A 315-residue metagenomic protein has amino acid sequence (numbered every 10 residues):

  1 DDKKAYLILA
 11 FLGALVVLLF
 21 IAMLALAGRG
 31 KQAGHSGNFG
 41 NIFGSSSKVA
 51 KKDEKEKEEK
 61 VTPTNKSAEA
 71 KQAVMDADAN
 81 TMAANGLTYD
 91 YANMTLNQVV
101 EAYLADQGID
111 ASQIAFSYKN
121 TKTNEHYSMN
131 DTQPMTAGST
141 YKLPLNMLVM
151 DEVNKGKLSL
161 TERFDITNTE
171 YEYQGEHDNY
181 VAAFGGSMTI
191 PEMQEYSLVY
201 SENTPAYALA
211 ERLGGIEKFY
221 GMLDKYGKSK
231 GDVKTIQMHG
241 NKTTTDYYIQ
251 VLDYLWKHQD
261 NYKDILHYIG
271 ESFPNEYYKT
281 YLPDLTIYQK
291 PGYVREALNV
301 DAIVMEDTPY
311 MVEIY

Functional and structural regions predicted by a protein language model:
D1-E54: Gram-positive cell-envelope targeting signals
A50-P134: Beta-lactamase-like hydrolase cores
A84-L96, N168-T169, A182-D264: Active-site-adjacent helix/loop patches that line small-molecule binding or acyl-intermediate pockets
I109-Q113, N130-T132, T136-P144, S159-T161 (+2 more regions): Extracytoplasmic
D110, M150-E162, G214-G221, K225-G231 (+2 more regions): Bacterial peptidoglycan biogenesis and beta-lactam-recognition machinery
K119-T121, T169, S197-S201, L209-R212 (+4 more regions): Active-site-proximal beta-strand/loop segments in catalytic clefts of secreted hydrolases
N124, M135-I166, S197, V312: Active-site SXXK
E276-Y315: Short, Gly/Ser/Thr-enriched beta-strand-loop segments that form substrate-interacting elements of hydrolase/peptidase
